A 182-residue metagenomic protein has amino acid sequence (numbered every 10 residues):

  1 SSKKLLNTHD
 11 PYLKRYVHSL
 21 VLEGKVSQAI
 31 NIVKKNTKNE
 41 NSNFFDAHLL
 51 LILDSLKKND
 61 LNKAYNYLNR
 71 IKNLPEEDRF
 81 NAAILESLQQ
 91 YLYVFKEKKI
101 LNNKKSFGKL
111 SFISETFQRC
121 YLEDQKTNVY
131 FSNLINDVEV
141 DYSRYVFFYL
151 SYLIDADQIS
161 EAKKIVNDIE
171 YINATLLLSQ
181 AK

Functional and structural regions predicted by a protein language model:
S1, V26-E40, L61-P75, K96-I113 (+2 more regions): Alpha-helical repeat scaffolds
S1-Y16, N43: N-terminal leader/linker segments that initiate helical-solenoid repeat arrays
P11, F44-D46, R79-I84, L110 (+2 more regions): Start-of-helix register in tetratricopeptide repeats
Y16, L51, E86-Q89, E115-F117 (+2 more regions): Structural register within alpha-helical repeat arrays
H18-S19, D54-S55, L88, L92-Y93 (+2 more regions): Residue-level signature for tetratricopeptide repeat
K35-Q90: Surface-exposed, polar helix/loop patches in the mature regions of secreted/periplasmic/lumenal proteins that form
V146, L150, I154-K182: Acidic, serine/threonine- and glycine-rich low-complexity intrinsically disordered segments that serve as flexible
